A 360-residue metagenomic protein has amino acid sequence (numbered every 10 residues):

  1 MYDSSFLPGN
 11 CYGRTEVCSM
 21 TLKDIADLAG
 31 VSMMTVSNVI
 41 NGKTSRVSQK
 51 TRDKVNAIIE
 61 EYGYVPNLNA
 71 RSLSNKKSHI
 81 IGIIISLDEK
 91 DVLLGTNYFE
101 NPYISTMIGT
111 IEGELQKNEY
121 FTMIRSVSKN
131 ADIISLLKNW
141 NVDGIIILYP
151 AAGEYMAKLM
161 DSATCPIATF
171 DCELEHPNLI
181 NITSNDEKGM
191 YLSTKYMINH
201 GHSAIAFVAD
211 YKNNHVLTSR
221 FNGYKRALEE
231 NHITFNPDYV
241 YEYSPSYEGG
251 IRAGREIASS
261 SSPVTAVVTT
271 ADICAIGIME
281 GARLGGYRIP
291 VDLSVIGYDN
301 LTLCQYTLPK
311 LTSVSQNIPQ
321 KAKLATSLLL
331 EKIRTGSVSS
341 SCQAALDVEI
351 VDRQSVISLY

Functional and structural regions predicted by a protein language model:
M1-H79: N-terminal helix-turn-helix DNA-binding module of bacterial transcription factors
Y12, K23, V65-I134: Amphipathic helical "hinge" segments at domain boundaries
E89, N97-Y103, F121-D132, I182-L192 (+5 more regions): Hinge/beta->alpha junction and helix N-cap segments in small-molecule ligand-binding domains
N130-N141, G250-S262: Short, well-structured alpha-helical segments in soluble
L148-G189, I273, D299-L311: Flexible loop/hinge segments that line or gate small-molecule binding clefts
S203-A204, F235-Y239, I289-V295: Short acidic capping loops at alpha-helix termini that bridge into adjacent secondary structure
A253-Y360: Flexible loop/turn connectors
